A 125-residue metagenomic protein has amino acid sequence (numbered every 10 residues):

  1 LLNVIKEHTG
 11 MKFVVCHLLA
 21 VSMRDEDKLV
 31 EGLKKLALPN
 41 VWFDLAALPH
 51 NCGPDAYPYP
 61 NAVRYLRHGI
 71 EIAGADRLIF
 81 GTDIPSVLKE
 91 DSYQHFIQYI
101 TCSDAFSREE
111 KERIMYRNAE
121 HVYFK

Functional and structural regions predicted by a protein language model:
L1-I79: Catalytic pocket-lining loop regions of alpha/beta-barrel enzymes, especially the amidohydrolase/enolase/GH5 lineages
H17, F43, D83, K111 (+1 more regions): Divalent metal-coordination and catalytic microenvironments
L48-H50, I84-V87: Short Gly/Pro-enriched loop/turn and capping motifs at secondary-structure junctions
R67-H68, I72-I79, L88-K125: Mid-to-C-terminal alpha-helical segments outside catalytic/metal-binding sites
